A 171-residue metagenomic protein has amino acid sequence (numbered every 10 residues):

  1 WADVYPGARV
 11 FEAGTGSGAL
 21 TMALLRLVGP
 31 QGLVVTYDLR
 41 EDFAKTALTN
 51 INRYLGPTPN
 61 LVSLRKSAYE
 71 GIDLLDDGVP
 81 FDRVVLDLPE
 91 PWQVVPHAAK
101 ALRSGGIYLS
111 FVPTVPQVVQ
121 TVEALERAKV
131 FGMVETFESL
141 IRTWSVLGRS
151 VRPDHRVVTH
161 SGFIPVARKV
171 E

Functional and structural regions predicted by a protein language model:
W1-Y5, R26-L27, L55, D77-G78 (+1 more regions): Glycine-rich helix-loop-beta junction characteristic of Rossmann-like nucleotide cofactor-binding loops
P6-G7, P30-Q31, L102-I107: Short glycine-dipeptide loop
G7-G16: Conserved class I S-adenosyl-L-methionine
S17-P30: Conserved SAM-binding loop of SAM-dependent methyltransferases across substrates and taxa, primarily the Class I
Q31-Y37: Short beta-strand element of Class I
Y37-R83, P89-P91: S-adenosyl-L-methionine
W92-T159, F163: C-terminal substrate-binding/active-site "lid" region of AdoMet-derived donor-dependent transferases
V134, A167-E171: C-terminal lobe and adjacent flexible extensions of AdoMet/dcAdoMet transferase-like proteins
